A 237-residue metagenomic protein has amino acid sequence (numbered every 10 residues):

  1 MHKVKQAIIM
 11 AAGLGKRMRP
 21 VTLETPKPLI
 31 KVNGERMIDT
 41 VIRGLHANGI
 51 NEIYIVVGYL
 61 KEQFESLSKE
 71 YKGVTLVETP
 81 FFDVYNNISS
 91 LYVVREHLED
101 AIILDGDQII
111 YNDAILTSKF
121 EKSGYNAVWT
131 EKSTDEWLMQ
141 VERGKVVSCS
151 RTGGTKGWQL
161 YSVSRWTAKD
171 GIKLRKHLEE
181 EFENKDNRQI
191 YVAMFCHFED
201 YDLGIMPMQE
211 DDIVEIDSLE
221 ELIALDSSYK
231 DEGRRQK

Functional and structural regions predicted by a protein language model:
M1-I9, R17, E35-D100: Conserved N-terminal catalytic core of the sugar/cofactor nucleotidyltransferase
H2-A7, L160-R234: Conserved alpha/beta core of the MobA/IspD/sugar-nucleotide pyrophosphorylase nucleotidyltransferase superfamily
M10-A12, K31: A conserved hydrophobic helix/loop-capping motif in glycosyltransferases and polysaccharide synthases
E24-D39: Short catalytic helix/loop segments, enriched in acidic residues and glycine and frequently bearing histidine
P28, G73-T75, D202-G204: Conserved beta-strand segments of alpha/beta enzyme cores
Q63, I109-Y111: A short, conserved beta-strand element in the Rossmann-like catalytic core that flanks the donor/metal-binding loop
E99-I109: Short beta-strand-to-loop acidic/aromatic patch adjacent to the donor-nucleotide binding site
N112-K185: Conserved core of the sugar-phosphate nucleotidyltransferase
